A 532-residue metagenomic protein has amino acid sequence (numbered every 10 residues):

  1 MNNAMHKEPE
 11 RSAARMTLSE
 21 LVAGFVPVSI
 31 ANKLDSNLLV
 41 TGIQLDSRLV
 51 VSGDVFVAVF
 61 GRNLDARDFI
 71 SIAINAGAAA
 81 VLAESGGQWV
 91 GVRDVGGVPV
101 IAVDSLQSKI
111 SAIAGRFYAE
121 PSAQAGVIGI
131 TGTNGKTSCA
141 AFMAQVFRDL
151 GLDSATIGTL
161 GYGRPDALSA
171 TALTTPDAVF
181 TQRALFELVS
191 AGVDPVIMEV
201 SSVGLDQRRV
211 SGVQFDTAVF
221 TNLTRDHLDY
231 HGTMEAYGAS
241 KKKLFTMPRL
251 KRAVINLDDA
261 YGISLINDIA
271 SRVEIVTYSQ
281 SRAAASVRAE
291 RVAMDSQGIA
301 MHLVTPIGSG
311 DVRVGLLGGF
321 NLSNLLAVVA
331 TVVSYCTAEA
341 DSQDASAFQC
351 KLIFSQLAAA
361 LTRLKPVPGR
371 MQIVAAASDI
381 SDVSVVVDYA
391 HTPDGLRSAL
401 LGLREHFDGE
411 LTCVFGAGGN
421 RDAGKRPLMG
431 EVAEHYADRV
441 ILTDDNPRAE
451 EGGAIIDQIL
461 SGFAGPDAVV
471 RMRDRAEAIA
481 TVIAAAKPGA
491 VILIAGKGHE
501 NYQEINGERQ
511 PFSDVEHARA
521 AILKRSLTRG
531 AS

Functional and structural regions predicted by a protein language model:
M1-A112, A260, A293, L317 (+5 more regions): N-terminal leader/targeting and accessory segments in enzymes
L21, D54, A73, I113 (+13 more regions): Residue-level signal for inorganic ion chemistry
F25, W89-D94, A191, F215-S384 (+2 more regions): Acidic, Mg2+-coordinating active-site environments of NTP-dependent enzymes
G61-L64, T362, V367-G369, D394-A464 (+3 more regions): Active-site beta-alpha connecting loops in nucleotide-dependent enzymes
G61-R62, G87, S202-V203, R225-D226 (+5 more regions): Short glycine-rich anion-binding loops that position phosphate/pyrophosphate groups of nucleotides and phosphorylated
N75, A79-S85, V254-L257, T412-G416 (+1 more regions): Short internal beta-strands
K109-L257, Y261-V273, Y335, H406-F407 (+1 more regions): Phosphate-binding loop of NTP-binding sites
V491-K524: Glycine/aspartate-rich loop-and-adjacent alpha/beta segment that forms the canonical ThDP
